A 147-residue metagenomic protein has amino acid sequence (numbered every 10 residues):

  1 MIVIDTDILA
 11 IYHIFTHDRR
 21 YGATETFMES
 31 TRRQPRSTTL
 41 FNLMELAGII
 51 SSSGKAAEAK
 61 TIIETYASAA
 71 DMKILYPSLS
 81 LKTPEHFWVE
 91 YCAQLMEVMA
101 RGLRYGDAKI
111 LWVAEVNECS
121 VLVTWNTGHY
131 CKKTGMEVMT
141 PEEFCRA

Functional and structural regions predicted by a protein language model:
M1, L111-A147: Acidic, PIN/NYN-like endoribonuclease modules and their adjacent C-terminal/linker elements
M1-T38, I50-T65, K132: Short, well-structured N-terminal submotif of metal-dependent ribonuclease cores
I8, N42, K109-I110, G128-H129: Alpha-helix capping/helix-boundary segments
R32, D71, E118-C119: Residue-level detector of structured alpha->beta connecting loops
P35, D71-K73, E137: Conserved beta-strand segments of alpha/beta enzyme cores
A56-L81: Helix-adjacent hinge/juxtasegments
L75-V121, W125: Active-site neighborhoods of divalent-metal-dependent phosphate/nucleic-acid chemistry enzymes
